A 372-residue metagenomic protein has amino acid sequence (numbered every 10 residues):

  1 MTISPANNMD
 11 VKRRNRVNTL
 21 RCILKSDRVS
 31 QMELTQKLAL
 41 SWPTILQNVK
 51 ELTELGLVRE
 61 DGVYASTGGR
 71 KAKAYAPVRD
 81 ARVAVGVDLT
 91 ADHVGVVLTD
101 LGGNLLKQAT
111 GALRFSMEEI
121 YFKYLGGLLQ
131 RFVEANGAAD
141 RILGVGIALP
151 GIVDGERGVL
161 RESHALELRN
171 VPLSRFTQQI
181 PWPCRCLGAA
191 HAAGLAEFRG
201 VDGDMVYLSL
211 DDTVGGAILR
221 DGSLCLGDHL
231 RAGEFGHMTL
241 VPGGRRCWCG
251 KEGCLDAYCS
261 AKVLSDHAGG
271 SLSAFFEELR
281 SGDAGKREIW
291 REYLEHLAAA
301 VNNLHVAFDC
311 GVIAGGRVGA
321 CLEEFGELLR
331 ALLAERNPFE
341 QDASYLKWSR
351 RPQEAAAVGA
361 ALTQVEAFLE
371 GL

Functional and structural regions predicted by a protein language model:
M1-Q36: Extreme N-terminal segment that seeds HTH/winged-HTH DNA-binding domains in transcriptional regulators
N8, R13, R21-L24, R185-G200 (+1 more regions): Glycine-rich phosphate-binding/hydrolytic loop that grips phosphoryl groups
R28-E60: N-terminal helix-turn-helix
E60-R82, C186-Y207: Conserved phosphate-binding catalytic cores of ATP/NTP-utilizing and phosphoryl-transfer enzymes
G69-Q108, Y207-R220: Gly/Thr-rich phosphate-binding beta-strand-loop-beta motif of the actin/hexokinase/Hsp70
L105, A109-D204, E324-E335: Glycine-rich phosphate-binding loop and adjoining helix at the ATP-binding site of ATP-dependent phosphoryl-transfer
Q108-T110, M117, S174, W182-G285: Glycine/GP-enriched mid-protein hinge/lid loop-to-helix segment characteristic of carbohydrate kinases
I120-A138, A257-Y258, S265-E323, W348-S349 (+1 more regions): Adenine-nucleotide phosphate-binding core of ATP-dependent small-molecule kinases
